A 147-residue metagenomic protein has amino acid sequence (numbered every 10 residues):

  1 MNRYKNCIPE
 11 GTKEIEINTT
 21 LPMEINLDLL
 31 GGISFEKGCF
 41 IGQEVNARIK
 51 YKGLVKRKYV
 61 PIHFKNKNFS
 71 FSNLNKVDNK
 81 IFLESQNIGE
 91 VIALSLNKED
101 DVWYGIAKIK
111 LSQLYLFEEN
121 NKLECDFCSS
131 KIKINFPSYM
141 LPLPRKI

Functional and structural regions predicted by a protein language model:
N2-F64: Anionic-ligand-binding alpha/beta catalytic cores of soluble enzymes and soluble regulatory domains that recognize
L30-G31, R48-I147: Glycine-rich, small/acidic residue-mixed loop/short-helix segments
